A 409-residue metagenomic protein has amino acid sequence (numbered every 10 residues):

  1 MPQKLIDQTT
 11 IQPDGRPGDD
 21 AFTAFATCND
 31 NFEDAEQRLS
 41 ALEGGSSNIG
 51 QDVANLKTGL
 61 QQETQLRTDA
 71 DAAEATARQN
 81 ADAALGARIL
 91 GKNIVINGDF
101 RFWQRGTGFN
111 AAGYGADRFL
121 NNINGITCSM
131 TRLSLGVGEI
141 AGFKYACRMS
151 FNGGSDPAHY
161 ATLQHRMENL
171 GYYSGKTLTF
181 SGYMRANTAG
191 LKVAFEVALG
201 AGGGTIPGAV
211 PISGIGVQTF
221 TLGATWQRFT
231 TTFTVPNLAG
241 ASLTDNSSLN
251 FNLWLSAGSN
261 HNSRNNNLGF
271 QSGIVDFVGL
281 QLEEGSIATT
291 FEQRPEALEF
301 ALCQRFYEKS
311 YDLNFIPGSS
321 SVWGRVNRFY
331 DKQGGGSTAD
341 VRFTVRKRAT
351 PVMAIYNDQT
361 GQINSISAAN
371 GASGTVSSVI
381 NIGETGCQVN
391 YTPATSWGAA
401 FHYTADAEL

Functional and structural regions predicted by a protein language model:
M1-V53: Extracellular "spike/adhesin" assembly and maturation modules and analogous cytosolic coiled-coil scaffolds
L42, K57-L409: Extracellular and organelle-lumenal recognition/adhesion modules and their flexible linkers in secreted
